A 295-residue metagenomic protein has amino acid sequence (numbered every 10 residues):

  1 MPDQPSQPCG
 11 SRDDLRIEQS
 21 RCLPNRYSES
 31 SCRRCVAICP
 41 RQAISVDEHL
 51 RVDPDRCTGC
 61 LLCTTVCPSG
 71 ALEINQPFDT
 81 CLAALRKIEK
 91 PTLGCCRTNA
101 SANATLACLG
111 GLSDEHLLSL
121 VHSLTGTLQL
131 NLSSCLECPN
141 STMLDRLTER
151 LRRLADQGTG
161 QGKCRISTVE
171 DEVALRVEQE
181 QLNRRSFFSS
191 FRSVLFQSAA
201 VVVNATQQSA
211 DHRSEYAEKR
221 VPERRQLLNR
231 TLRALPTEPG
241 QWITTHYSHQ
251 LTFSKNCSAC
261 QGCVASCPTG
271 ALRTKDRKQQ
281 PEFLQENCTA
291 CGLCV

Functional and structural regions predicted by a protein language model:
M1-I38, P91, N99, T168-R273: Ferredoxin-type iron-sulfur electron-transfer modules and their immediate structural context
D13, S45, H116-S119: N-terminal export/assembly segments and adjacent metallocofactor-ligating motifs of anaerobic energy-metabolism
R16, S30-R51, L62-D79, G262-Q279 (+1 more regions): Iron-sulfur cluster-binding cysteine motifs and their immediate structural context in ferredoxin-like electron-transfer
R21, I38, R56, V66 (+3 more regions): Short pre-active-site segment immediately N-terminal to redox-active cysteine/selenocysteine motifs in thiol-based
R51-R233: Iron-sulfur-associated redox domains of electron-transfer enzymes in respiratory and anaerobic energy metabolism
K255-N256, R277-T289: Short, contiguous acidic/charged loop-to-helix segments that flank catalytic cores in large enzymes
